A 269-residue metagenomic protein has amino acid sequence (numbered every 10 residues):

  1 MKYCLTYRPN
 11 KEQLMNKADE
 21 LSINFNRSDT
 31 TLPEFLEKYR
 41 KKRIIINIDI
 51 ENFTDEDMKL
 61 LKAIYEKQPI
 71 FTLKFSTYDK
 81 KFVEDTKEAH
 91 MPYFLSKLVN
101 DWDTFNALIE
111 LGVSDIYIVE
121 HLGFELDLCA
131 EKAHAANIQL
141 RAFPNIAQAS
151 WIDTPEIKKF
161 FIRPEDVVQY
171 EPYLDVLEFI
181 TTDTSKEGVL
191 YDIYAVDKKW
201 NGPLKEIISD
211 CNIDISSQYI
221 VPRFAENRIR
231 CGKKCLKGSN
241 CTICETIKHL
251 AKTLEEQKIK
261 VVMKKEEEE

Functional and structural regions predicted by a protein language model:
M1-E269: Active-site pocket-lining/capping segments in soluble small-molecule metabolic enzymes
